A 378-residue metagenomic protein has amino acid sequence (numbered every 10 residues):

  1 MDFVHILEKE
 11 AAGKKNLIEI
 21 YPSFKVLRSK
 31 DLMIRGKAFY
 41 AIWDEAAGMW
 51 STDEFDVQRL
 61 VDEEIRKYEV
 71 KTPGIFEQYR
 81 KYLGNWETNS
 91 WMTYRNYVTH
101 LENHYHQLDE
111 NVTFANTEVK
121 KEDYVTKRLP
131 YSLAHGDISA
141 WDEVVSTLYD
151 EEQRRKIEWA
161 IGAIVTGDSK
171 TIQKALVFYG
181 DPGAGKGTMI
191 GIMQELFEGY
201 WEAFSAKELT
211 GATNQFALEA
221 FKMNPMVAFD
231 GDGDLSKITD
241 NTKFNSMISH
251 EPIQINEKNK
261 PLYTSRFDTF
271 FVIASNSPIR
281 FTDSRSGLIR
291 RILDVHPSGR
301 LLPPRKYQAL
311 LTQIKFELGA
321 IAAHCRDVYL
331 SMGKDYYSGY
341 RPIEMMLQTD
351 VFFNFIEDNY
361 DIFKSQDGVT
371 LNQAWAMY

Functional and structural regions predicted by a protein language model:
M1, W43-V70: Short, small/acidic-rich helices and loops at N termini and domain boundaries of DNA replication/processing enzymes
M1-A38, R66-Y378: Feature primarily recognizes SF3-like P-loop helicase cores of small DNA viruses
